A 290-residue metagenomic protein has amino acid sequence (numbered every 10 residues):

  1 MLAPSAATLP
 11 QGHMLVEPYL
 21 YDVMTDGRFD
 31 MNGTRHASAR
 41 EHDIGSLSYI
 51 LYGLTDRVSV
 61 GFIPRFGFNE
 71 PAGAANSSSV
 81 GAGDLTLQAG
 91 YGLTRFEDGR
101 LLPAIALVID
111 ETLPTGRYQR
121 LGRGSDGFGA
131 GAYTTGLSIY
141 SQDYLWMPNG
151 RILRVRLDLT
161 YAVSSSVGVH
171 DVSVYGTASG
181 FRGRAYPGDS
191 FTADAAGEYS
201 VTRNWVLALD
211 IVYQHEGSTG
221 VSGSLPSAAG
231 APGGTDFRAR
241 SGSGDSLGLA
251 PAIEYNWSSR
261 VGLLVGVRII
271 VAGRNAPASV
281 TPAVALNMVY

Functional and structural regions predicted by a protein language model:
P4-G12, R57, R95-A104, W146-L153 (+3 more regions): Short loop/turn motifs that connect adjacent beta-strands in outer-membrane beta-barrel proteins
A6-F29, D110-E111: Transmembrane beta-strand segments of Gram-negative outer membrane beta-barrel proteins
A7-L9, Y52, Y91-L93, E111 (+5 more regions): Residue-level signature of outer-membrane beta-barrel architecture
Q11-Y19, D126, A130-G233: Detector for outer-membrane/organellar transmembrane beta-barrel domains, recognizing the amphipathic beta-strand
P18-D22, F62-F66, I105-L113, V155-V163 (+3 more regions): Transmembrane beta-barrel strands of outer-membrane/channel proteins
Y21-S46, S125-G127: Surface-exposed strand-loop-strand hairpins of Gram-negative outer-membrane beta-barrel proteins
G27-H36, S179-Y290: Outer membrane beta-barrel transmembrane domains
H42-S46, S78-L87, P103, G129-T135 (+3 more regions): Residues that define the transmembrane beta-barrel architecture of outer-membrane proteins
